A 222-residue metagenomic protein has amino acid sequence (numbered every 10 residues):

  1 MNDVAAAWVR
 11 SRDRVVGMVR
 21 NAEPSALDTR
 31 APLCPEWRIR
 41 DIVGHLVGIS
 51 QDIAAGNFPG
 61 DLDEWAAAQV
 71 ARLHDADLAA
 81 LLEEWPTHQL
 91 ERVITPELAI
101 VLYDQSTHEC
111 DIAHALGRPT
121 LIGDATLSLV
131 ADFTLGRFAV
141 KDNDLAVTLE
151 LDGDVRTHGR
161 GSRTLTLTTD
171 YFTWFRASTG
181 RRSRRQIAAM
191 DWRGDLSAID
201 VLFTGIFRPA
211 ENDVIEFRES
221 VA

Functional and structural regions predicted by a protein language model:
M1-D41: An N-terminal domain-cap segment
M1-V4, A26-R30, P35, F58-A67 (+1 more regions): Structured surface interface patches that mediate subunit assembly and partner/cofactor docking
S11-M18, I49, L81-E84: Amphipathic, well-ordered alpha-helical segments in soluble domains
D13, G44-V47, S106: Generic structural signal for well-ordered, non-transmembrane alpha-helical segments in soluble/cytosolic regions
V16, V43, L82, P86 (+2 more regions): Non-transmembrane alpha-helical segments in soluble domains of secreted/periplasmic/extracellular proteins
R38-I39, D77, D170: Short, structural beta-strand-to-alpha-helix junction motif
I39-W65: Conserved alpha-helical segments that form or flank metal/cofactor-binding pockets of metalloenzymes
A67-P96: A short, structured beta-strand-centered segment in the mid-to-C-terminal lobe of catalytic cores from group-transfer
